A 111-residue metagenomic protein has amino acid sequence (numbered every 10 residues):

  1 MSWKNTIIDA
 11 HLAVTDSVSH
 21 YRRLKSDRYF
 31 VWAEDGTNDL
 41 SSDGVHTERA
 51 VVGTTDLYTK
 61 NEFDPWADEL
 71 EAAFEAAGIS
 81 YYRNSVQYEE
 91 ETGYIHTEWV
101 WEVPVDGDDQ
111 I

Functional and structural regions predicted by a protein language model:
M1-T54, Y58-I111: Long, contiguous binding/interaction regions
